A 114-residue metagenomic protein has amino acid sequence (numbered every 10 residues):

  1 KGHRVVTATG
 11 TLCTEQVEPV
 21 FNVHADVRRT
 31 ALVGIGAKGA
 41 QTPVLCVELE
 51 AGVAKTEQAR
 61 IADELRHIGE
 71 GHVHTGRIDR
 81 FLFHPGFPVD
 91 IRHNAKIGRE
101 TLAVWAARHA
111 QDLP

Functional and structural regions predicted by a protein language model:
K1-H74: AMP-binding/adenylate-forming catalytic core of the ANL superfamily
A31-G36, L45, R66-P114: Conserved C-terminal "lid"/linker of ANL adenylate-forming enzymes
